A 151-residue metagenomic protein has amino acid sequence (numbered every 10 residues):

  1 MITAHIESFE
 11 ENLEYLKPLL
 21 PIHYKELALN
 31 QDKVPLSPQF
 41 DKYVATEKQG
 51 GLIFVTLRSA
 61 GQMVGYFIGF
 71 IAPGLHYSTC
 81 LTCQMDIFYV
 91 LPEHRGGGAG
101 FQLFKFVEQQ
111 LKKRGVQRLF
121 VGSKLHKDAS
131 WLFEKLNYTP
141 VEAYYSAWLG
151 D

Functional and structural regions predicted by a protein language model:
M1-L19: A short beta-loop-alpha structural element at the N-terminal edge of CoA-dependent acyl/N-acetyltransferase catalytic
K17, P21-Y43: Conserved GNAT-fold acetyl-CoA-binding loop/helix
V44-T56: A short helix-loop-beta-strand connector motif used in the catalytic cores of GNAT acetyltransferases and, in some
T56, Q62-I71: Conserved beta-strand in the GNAT
P73-M85, V141: A conserved beta-turn-beta hairpin within the catalytic core of GNAT-like acetyltransferases that forms part
D86-G96: A short, internal acetyl-CoA/4′-phosphopantetheine-binding micro-motif in the GNAT/acyltransferase core
G96-Q109: Conserved acetyl-CoA-binding loop-helix of GNAT-fold acetyltransferases
L119-S130, L149: Conserved beta-strand-loop-alpha-helix junction that forms the acyl-donor binding cleft
